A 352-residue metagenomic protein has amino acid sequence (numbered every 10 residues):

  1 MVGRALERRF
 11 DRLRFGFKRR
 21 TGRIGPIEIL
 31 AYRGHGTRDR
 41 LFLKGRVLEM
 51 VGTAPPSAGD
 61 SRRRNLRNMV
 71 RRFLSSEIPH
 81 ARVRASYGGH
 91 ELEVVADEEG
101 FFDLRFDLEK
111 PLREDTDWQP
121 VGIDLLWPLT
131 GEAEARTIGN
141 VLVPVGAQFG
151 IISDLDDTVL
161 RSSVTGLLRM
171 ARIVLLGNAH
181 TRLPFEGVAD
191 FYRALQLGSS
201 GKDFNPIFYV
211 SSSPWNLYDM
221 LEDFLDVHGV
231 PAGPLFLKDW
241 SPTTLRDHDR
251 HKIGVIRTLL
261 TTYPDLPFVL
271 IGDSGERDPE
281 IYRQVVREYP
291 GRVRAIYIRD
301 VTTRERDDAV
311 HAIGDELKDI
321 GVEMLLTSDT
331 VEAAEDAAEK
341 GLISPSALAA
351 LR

Functional and structural regions predicted by a protein language model:
M1-A5, S213-R352: C-terminal cap/substrate-recognition subdomain and adjoining C-terminal extension of metal-dependent phosphatase-like
M1-V143, V331-R352: Intrinsically disordered, serine/threonine/proline
V2-R12, G16-R23, G34-T37, T53 (+3 more regions): Alpha-helical substrate-recognition element adjacent to the catalytic core
R72, L108-K110, F191-G198, F224 (+2 more regions): A generic secondary-structure signal
D97, D103, D154-D157, D273 (+1 more regions): Acidic side chains
D115-T116, G146, S200-N205, Y263-D265 (+1 more regions): Short helix-terminating capping/connector loops at secondary-structure junctions
V121, G150, I207, F268 (+1 more regions): Hydrophobic beta-strand segments of well-ordered beta-sheets in folded domains
